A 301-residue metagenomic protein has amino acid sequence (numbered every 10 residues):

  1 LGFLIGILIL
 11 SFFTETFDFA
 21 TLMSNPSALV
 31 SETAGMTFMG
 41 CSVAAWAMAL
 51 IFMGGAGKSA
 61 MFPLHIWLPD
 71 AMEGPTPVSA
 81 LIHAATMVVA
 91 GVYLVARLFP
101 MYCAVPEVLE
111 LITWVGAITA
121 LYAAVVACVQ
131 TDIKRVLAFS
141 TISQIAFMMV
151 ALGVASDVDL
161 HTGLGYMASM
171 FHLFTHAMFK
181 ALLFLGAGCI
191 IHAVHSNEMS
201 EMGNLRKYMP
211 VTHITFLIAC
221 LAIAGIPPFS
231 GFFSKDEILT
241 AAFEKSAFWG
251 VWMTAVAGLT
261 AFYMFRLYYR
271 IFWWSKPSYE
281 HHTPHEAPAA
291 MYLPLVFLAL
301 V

Functional and structural regions predicted by a protein language model:
L1-V301: Hydrophobic transmembrane alpha-helices and their helix-loop junctions in integral membrane proteins
